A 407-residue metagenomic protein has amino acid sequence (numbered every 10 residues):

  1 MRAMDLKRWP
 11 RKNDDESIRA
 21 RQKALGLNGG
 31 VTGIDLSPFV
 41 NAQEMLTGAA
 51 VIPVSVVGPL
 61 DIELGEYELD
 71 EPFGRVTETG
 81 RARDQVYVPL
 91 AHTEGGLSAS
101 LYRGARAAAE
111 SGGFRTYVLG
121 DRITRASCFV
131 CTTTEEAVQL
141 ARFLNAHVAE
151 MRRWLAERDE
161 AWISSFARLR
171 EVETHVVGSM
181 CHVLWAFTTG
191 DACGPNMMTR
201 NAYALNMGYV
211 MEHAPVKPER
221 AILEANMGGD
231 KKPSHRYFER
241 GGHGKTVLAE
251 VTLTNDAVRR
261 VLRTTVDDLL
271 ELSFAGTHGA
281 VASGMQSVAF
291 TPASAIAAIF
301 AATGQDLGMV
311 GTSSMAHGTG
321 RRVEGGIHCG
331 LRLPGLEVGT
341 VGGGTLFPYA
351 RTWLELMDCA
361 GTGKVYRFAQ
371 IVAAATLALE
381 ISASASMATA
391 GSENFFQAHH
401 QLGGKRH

Functional and structural regions predicted by a protein language model:
M1-Y87, S100-Y102, G120, A398-H407: Acidic/polar, glycine-rich intrinsically disordered N-terminal extensions of enzymes
R8, G361-H407: Extended hydrophobic packing segments that form well-structured cores
Q43, V57-D61, P89, A126-T132 (+5 more regions): Short glycine-rich or small-residue beta-strand-to-loop segments that form or flank ligand, phosphate, metal/Fe-S
L46-L90, T189-T199, H278-Q305, A375-A385: Conserved phosphate/anionic-ligand binding catalytic regions in large, soluble enzymes, centered on
G48-S179, V183-A186: Small-residue-rich
S98-R152, K232-F274, G318-A373: A structural-propensity feature for long, helix-poor, extended segments
E136, E150-V183, T199-Y203, M207 (+7 more regions): N-terminal loops that bind phosphate or other acidic moieties and the adjacent beta-alpha structural core
T188-L346: Glycine-rich anion/phosphate-binding loop at the beta-strand->alpha-helix junction
